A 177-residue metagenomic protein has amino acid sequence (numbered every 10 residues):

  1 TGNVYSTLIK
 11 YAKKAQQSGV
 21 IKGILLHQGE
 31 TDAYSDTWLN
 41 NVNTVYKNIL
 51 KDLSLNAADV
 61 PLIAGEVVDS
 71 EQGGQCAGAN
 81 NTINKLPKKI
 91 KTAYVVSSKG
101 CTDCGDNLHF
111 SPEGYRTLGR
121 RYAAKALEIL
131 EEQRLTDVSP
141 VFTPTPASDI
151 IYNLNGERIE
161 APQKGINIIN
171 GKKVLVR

Functional and structural regions predicted by a protein language model:
T1-R134: Cell-envelope and extracellular/periplasmic
E132-N155: Residue-level detector of functionally pivotal "anchor" positions at catalytic/ligand-binding pockets or at interdomain
P162-K164: Extracellular Ig-like/FN3 beta-sandwich strand-entry sites
I166-R177: C-terminal tail/sorting-segment detector
